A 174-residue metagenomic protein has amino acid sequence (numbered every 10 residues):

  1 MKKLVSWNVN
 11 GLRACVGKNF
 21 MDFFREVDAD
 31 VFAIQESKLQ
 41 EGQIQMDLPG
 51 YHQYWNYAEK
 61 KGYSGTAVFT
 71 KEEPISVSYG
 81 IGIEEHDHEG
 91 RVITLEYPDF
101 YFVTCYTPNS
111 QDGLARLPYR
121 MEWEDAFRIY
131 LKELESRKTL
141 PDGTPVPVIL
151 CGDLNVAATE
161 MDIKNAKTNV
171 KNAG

Functional and structural regions predicted by a protein language model:
M1-L48, A58, Y63, Y79: N-terminal, active-site-proximal structural segment of metallo-dependent hydrolase catalytic domains
K2-N10, D99-Q111, C151: Active-site-proximal beta-strand elements of phosphoester/diester hydrolases
S6, N19-I34, Y79-H86, Y101 (+5 more regions): Glycosyltransferase catalytic domains, chiefly GT-A lineage
G11-R13, E41, N109-Q111, A158-E160: Feature marks short, surface-exposed loop/turn motifs that line or immediately flank catalytic pockets and channel
L12-V16, D87, Y119-F127: Soluble or luminal CAZymes and related metallo-dependent hydrolases
K38, Q43-A115: Structured beta-strand-rich core segments of catalytic domains in phosphoester-bond hydrolases
H52, A126-G174: Metal-dependent phosphoesterases centered on the DNase I-like endonuclease/exonuclease/phosphatase
G82-I83, T107-D125, N165-A173: Surface-exposed cleft-lining segments at the edges of enzyme active sites
